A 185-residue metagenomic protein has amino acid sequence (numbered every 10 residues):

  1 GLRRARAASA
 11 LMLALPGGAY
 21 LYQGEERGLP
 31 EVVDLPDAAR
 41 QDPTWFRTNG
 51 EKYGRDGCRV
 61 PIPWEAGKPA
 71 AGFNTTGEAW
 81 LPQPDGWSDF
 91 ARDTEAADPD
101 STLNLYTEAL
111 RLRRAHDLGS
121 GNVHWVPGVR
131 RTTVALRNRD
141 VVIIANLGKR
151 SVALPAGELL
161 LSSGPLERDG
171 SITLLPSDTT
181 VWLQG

Functional and structural regions predicted by a protein language model:
G1-V141, R150-S151: Loop/helix patches that line or flank the sugar-binding groove of alpha-linked glycan CAZymes
R4, L159-S162, T180-L183: Extended alpha-helical regions
A10, D169-G170: A structural connector/turn signal
T76, S162-P165, T173-P176: Short, surface-exposed secondary-structure junctions/capping segments
D140, G164, Q184-G185: Short, flexible beta-strand-to-coil junctions
R150-E167: Beta-strand-rich binding/interaction modules
G170-G185: C-terminal beta-strand-rich structural cap/linker in extracellular carbohydrate-active enzymes
